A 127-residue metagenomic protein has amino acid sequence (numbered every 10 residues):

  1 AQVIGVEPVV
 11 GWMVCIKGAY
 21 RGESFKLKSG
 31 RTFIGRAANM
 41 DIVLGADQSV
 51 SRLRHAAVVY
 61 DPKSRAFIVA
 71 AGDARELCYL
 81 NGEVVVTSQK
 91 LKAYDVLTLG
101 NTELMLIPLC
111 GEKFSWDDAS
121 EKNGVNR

Functional and structural regions predicted by a protein language model:
A1-D47, C110-R127: Intrinsically disordered, low-complexity acidic Ser/Thr-rich regulatory segments
K26-E103: Forkhead-associated
V86-T87, K92-R127: Short, Lys/Arg-rich amphipathic alpha-helical interaction segments that bind nucleic acids or acidic protein surfaces
